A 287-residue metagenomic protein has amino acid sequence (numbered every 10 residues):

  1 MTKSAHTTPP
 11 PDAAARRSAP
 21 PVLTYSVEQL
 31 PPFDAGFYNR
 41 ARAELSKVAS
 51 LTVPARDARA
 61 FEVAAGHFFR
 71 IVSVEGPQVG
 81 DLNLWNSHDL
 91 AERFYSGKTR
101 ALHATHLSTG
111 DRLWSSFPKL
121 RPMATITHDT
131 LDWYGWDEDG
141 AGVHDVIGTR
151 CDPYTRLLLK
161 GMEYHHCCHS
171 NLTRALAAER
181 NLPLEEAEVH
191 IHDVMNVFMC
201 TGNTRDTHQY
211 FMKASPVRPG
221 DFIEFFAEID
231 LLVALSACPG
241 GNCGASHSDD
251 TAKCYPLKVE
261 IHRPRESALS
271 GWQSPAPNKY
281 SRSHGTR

Functional and structural regions predicted by a protein language model:
T2-R287: Acidic, Ser/Thr/Pro
